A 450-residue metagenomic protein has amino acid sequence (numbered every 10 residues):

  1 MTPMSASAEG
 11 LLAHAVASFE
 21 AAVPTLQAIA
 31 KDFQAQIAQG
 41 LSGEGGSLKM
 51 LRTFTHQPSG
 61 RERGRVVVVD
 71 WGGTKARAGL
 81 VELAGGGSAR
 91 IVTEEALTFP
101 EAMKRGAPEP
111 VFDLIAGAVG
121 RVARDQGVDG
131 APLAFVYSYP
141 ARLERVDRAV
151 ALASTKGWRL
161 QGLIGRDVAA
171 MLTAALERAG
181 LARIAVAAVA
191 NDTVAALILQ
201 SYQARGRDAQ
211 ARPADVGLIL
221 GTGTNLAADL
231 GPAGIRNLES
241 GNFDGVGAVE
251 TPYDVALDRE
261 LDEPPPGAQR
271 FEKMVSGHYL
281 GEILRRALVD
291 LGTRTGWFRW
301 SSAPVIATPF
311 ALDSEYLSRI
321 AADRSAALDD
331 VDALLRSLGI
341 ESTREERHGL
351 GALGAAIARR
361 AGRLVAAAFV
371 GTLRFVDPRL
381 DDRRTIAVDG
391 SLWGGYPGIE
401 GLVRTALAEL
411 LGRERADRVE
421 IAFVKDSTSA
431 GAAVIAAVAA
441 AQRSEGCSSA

Functional and structural regions predicted by a protein language model:
M1-E94, T98-A131, E177, Q203 (+1 more regions): ATP-binding/phosphotransfer module of carbohydrate and carboxylate kinases, centering on a glycine-rich
G64-D70, P132-V136, V186-A188, D215-I219 (+5 more regions): Short glycine-aspartate micro-motif
V69-R77, S138, T193-V194, R212 (+3 more regions): A short acidic Gly-Thr/Ser loop motif
W71, R159-I164, A185-V194, G217-L220 (+3 more regions): Active-site nucleophile and cofactor-binding loops and adjacent substrate-binding regions of central metabolic enzymes
L80-E82, V136-Y139, N191, L220-G221 (+1 more regions): Glycine-rich, histidine-containing beta strand-loop boundary motifs that form or position
S88-I91, T155-G165, A195-R285, V289-G292 (+2 more regions): Glycine-rich phosphate-binding loop of actin/hexokinase-like ATP-binding domains
A96-A116, G120, A141-D208, A214-V216 (+4 more regions): Glycine-rich phosphate-binding loop and adjoining helix at the ATP-binding site of ATP-dependent phosphoryl-transfer
R142-L143, A196-L197, L226, G394-I399 (+1 more regions): Flexible loop/turn segments at secondary-structure boundaries
